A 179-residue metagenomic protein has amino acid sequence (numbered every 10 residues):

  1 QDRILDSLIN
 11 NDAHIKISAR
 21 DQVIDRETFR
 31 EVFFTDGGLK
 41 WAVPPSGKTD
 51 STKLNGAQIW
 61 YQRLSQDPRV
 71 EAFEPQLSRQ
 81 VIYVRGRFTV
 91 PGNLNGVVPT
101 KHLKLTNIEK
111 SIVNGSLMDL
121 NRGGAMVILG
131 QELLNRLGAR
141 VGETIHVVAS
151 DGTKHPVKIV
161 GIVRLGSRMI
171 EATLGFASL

Functional and structural regions predicted by a protein language model:
Q1-P91: Hydrophobic, regular-secondary-structure patches
D21-V23, T100, D151: Short glycine-enriched loops at secondary-structure junctions
R26-T28, V84, L105, P156 (+1 more regions): Generic domain-boundary/flexible-linker signal
G38-A42, E109-N114: A short alpha-helix capping/helix-coil boundary motif
Q76-R79, F88-V98, V113-L179: Hydrophobic secondary-structure segments that place a key small or acidic residue at a functional site
K101-I108: Cytochrome P450 core scaffold surrounding the K-helix E-X-X-R motif and the conserved "meander" helix-loop region
